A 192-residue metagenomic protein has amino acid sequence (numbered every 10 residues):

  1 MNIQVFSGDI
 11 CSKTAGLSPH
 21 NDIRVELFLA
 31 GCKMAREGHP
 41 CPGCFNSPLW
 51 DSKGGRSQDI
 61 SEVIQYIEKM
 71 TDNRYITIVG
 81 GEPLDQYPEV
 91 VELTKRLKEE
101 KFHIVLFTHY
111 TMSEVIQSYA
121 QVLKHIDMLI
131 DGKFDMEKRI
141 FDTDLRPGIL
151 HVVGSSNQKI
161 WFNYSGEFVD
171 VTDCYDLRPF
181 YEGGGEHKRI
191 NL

Functional and structural regions predicted by a protein language model:
M1-K53, G184-G185, I190: N-terminal [4Fe-4S]-dependent radical SAM core
R24-E26, Y75-T77, H103-V105, M128: Structural preference for beta-strand elements that scaffold enzyme active sites
H39-I76: Conserved alpha-helical substructure of the radical SAM core
L49, G81, K133-F134: Flexible loop residues that form catalytic and substrate-binding hotspots at small-molecule/glycan-binding clefts
W50-Q65, L84-L123, M128: Canonical radical SAM enzyme core domain
N73-L97, F141-G154, K159-F168: Conserved glycine-rich "GG(E/T)P / GGGxP" loop and the immediately following alpha-helix in the radical SAM core
D127-M136: Non-cysteine beta-strand/loop elements that form the S-adenosyl-L-methionine
K159-L192: Charged phosphate-binding loop/patch that engages nucleotide di/tri-phosphates or the phosphate backbone of nucleic
